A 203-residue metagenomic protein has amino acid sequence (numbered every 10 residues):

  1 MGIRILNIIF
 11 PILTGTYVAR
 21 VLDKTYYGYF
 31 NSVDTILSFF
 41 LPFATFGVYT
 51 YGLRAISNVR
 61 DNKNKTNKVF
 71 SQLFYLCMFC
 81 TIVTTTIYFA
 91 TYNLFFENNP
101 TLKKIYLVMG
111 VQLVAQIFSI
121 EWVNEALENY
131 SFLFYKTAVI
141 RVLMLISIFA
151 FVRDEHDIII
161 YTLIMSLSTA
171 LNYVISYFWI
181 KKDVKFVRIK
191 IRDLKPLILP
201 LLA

Functional and structural regions predicted by a protein language model:
M1-N7, V33, S38-P42, F46-Y92: Membrane-water interface segments that mark the loop-to-transmembrane alpha-helix transition
M1-R4, S38-F39, L73, C77 (+6 more regions): Residue-level signature of transmembrane alpha-helical cores of multipass secondary-active transporters and flippases
M1-Y49, L145, L199-A203: Signature of the first transmembrane helix
R4, I8, T35-S38, T81 (+3 more regions): Residue-level recognition of pore/gate-forming positions within transmembrane alpha-helices of multi-pass
A19-Y26, N93-K103, L127-F132, A138-Y173: Membrane-interface helix-loop junctions in multi-pass transport and translocation proteins
L22-V33, V59-S71, I82-V114, D154-Y161: Membrane-interface helix-capping segments at transmembrane helix termini in multi-pass transporters
L113-Y135: Membrane-interface junctions at transmembrane-helix termini in multi-pass inner-membrane proteins
S131-Y135, I158-M165, L171-A203: Interhelical loop/hinge segments that connect adjacent transmembrane helices in multipass membrane
